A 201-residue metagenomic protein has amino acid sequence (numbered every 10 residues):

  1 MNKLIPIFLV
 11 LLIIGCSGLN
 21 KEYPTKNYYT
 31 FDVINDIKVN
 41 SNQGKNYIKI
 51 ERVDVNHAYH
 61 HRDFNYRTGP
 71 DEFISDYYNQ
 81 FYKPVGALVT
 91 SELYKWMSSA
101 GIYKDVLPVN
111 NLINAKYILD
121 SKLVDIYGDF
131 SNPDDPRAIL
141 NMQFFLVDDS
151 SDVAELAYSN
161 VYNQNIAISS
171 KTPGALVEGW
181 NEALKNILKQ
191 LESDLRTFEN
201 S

Functional and structural regions predicted by a protein language model:
M1-C16: Sec-dependent bacterial lipoprotein signal peptides
C16-A87, T197-S201: A structural "domain/chain start" motif
S17-S41, A100-E155, S169: Surface-exposed short loop/turn segments
Y47-R52, N65, I118-K122, I139-F145 (+1 more regions): Soluble periplasmic/extracytoplasmic beta-strand elements of cell-envelope proteins
E72-Q80, S150-N186: Short secondary-structure boundary motifs at beta->alpha junctions and helix caps
N79-G101: Structured, soluble extracytoplasmic/luminal domains of envelope-associated proteins
G86, T90-Y94, N181-L184, L188 (+1 more regions): Extracytoplasmic/secreted envelope proteins and their assembly/folding machinery, especially bacterial periplasmic
Y94, S98-I102, G128, E192 (+1 more regions): Sec-exported extracytoplasmic/periplasmic mature domains
